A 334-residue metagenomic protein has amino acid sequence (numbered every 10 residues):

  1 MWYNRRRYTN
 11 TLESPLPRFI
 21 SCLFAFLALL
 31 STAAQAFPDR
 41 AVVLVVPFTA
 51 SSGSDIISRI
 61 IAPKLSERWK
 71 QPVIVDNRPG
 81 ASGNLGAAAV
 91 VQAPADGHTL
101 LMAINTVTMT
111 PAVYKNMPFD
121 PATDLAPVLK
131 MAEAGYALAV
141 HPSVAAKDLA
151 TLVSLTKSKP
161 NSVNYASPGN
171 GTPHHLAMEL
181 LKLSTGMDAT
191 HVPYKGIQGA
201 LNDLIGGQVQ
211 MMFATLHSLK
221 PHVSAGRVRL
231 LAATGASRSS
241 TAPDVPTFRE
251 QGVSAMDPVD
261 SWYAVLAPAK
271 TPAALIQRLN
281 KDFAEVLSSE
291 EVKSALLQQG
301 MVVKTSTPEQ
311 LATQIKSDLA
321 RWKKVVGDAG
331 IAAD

Functional and structural regions predicted by a protein language model:
R5-L23: Bacterial N-terminal signal peptides that target proteins for export
A28-A33: N-terminal signal peptide c-region/cleavage motif recognized by signal peptidases
A36-T123, N161-N164, N170, G186-M211 (+3 more regions): N-terminal (or domain-start) structured segment
D39-A41, S184-M187, S224, E250 (+1 more regions): An extracytoplasmic/periplasmic, membrane-proximal ligand-sensing/linker region
Q92-G97, A112-G199, F248-E250, W262-A295: Hinge/capping helix and adjacent helix->loop/strand transition within the periplasmic-binding protein
M102-V107, S167, I197, A214-L219 (+3 more regions): Beta->alpha turn/N-cap motifs
V107-N116, L180-S184, M211-V245, K323: A ligand-binding cleft/hinge motif common to bilobed small-molecule-binding domains
L219-S288, A320: C-terminal lobe and pocket-closing loops of periplasmic/extracytoplasmic Venus-flytrap solute-binding proteins
